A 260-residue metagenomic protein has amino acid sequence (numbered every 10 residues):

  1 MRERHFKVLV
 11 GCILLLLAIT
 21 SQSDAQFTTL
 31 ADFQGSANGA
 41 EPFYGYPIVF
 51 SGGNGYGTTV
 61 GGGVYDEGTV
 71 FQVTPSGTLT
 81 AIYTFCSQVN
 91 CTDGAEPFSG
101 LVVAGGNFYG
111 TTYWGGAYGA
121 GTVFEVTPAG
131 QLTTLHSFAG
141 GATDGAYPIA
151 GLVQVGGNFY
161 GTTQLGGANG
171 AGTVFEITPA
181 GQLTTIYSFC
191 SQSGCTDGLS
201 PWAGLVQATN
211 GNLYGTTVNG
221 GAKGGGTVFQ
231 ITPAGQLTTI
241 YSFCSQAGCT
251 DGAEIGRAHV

Functional and structural regions predicted by a protein language model:
M1-R257: Extracellular beta-propeller repeat domains
